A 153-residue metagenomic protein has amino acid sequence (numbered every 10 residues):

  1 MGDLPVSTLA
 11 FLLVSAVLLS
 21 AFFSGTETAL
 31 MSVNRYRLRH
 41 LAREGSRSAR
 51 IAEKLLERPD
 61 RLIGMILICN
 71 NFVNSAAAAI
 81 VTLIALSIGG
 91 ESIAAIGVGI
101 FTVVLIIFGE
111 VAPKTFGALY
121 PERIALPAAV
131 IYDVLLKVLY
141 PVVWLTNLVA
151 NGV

Functional and structural regions predicted by a protein language model:
M1-V153: Membrane-embedded alpha-helical segments of inner-membrane proteins
